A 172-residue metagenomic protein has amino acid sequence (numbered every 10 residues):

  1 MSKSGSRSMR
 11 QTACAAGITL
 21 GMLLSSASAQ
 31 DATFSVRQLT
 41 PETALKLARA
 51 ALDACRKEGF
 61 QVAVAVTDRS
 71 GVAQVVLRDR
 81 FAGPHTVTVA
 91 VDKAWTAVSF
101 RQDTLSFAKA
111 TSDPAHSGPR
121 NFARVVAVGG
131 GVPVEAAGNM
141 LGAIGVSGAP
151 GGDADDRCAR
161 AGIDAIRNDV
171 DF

Functional and structural regions predicted by a protein language model:
K3, T12-S25: Bacterial N-terminal signal peptides
G5-R7: Intrinsically disordered, low-complexity segments used as extracellular stalks/linkers and nuclear/regulatory IDRs
A29-F172: Flexible, solvent-exposed loop/hinge segments and secondary-structure transition points
